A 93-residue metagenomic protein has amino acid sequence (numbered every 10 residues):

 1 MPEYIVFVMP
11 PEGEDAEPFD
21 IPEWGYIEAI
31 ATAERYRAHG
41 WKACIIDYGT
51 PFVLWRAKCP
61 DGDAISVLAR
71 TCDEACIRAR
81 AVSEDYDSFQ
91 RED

Functional and structural regions predicted by a protein language model:
M1-P18, I46-A64: Short aromatic-glycine-(Arg/Gly/Cys) micro-motifs in beta-strand/loop hairpins
E23-D47, L68-Q90: A short, charged, amphipathic alpha-helix used as a generic interaction element across diverse proteins
